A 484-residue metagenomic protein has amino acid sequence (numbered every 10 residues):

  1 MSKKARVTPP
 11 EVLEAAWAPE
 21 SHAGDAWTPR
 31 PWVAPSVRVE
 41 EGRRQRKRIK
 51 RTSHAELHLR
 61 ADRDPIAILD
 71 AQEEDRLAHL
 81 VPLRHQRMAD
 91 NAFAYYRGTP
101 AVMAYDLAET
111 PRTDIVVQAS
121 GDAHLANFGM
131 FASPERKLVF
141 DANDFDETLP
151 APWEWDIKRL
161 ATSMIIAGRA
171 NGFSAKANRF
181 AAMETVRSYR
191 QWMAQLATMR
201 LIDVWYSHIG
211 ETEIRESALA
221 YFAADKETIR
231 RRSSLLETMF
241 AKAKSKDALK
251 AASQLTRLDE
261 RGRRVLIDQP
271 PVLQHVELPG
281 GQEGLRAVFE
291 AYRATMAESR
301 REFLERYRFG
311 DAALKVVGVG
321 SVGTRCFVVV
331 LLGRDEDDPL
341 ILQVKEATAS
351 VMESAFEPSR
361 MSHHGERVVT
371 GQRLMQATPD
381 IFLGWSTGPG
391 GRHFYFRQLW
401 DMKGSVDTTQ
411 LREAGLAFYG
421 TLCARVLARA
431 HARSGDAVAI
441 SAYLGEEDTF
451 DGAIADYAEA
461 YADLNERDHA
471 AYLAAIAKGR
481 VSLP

Functional and structural regions predicted by a protein language model:
S2-R46: Intrinsically disordered, low-structural-confidence terminal and linker regions
K4, P9, S36, L273-H275 (+1 more regions): Low-complexity, intrinsically disordered short peptide segments enriched in small/polar/basic residues
P31-S120, L125-S234, A241-K242, A287-P484: Conserved ATP-binding subdomain of kinase catalytic cores across diverse folds
T212-L285: Long, low-complexity segments enriched in small/aliphatic residues
